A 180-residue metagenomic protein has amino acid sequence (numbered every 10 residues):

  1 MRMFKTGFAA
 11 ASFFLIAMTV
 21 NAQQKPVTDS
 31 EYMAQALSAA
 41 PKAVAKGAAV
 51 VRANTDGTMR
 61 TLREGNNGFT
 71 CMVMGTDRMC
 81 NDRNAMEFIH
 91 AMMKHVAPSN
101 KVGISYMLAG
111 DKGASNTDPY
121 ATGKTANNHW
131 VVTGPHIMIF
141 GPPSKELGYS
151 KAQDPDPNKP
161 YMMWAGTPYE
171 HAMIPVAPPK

Functional and structural regions predicted by a protein language model:
M1-A9: Bacterial N-terminal signal peptides that target proteins for export
A9-A17: Bacterial N-terminal signal peptides
M18-Q23: Sec/Tat signal peptide C-region and signal peptidase I cleavage site
Q24-K180: Primary mode marks residue(s) on the alpha4-beta5-alpha5 output face of response regulator receiver
